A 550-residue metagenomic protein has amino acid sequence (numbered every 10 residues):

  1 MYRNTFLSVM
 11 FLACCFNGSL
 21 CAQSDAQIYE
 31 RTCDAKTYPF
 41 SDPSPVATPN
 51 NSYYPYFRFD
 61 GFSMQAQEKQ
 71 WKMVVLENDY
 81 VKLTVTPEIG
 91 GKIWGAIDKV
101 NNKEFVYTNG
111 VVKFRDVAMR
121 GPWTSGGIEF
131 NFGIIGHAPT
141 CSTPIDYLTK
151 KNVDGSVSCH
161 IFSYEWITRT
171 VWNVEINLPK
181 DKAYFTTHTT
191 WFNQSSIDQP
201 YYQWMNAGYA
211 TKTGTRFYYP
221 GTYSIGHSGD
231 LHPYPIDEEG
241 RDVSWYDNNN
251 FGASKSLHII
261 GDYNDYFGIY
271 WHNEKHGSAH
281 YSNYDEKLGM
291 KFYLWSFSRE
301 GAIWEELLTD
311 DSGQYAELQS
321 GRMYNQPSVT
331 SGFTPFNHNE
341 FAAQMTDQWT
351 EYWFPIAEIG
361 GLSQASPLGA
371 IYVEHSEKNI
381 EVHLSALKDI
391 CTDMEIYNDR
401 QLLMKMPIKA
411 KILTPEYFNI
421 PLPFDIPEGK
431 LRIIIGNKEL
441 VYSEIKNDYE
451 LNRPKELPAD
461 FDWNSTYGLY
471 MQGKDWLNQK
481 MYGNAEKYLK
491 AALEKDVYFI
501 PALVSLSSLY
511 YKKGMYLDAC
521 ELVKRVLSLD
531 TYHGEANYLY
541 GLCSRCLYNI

Functional and structural regions predicted by a protein language model:
R31, V74, P87, G95 (+3 more regions): A contiguous, surface-exposed recognition patch within enzymatic or periplasmic domains that forms
P43-K69, M73-E77, S125-A183, A302-F333 (+2 more regions): Extended, loop-rich substrate-binding clefts of extracytoplasmic carbohydrate-active enzymes
Q65, E77, L83-N101, I161-T211 (+1 more regions): Acidic, contiguous internal or C-terminal segments within carbohydrate-active enzymes that form a structured patch used
S363-N464: Long, contiguous interaction/recruitment modules in multidomain scaffold/adaptor proteins
